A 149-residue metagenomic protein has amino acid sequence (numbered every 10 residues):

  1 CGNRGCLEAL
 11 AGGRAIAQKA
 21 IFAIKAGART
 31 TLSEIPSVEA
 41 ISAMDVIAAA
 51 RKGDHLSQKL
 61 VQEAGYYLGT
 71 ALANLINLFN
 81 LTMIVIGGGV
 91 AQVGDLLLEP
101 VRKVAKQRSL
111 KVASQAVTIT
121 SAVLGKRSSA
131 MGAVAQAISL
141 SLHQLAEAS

Functional and structural regions predicted by a protein language model:
N3-S149: ATP-binding/phosphotransfer module of carbohydrate and carboxylate kinases, centering on a glycine-rich
